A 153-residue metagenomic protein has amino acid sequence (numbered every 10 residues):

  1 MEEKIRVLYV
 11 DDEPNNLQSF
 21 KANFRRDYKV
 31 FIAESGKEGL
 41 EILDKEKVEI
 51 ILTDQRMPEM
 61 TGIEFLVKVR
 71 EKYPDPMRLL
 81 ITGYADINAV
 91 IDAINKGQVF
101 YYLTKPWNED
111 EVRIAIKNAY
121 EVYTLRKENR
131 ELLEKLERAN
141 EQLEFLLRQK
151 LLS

Functional and structural regions predicted by a protein language model:
E2-N15, F20-K21, I51-L52: Conserved acidic segment of CheY-like receiver
I32-E41, G62: Helix N-cap/capping motif at the beta->alpha junctions
D44-E46, V69-D75, K96-G97: Conserved phosphotransfer cores of two-component systems
M57: Receiver (REC) domain active-site loop signature in two-component systems and cognate sites in sensor histidine kinases
E64, A85-Y102: Alpha4 helix (beta4-alpha4-beta5 surface) of REC/receiver domains from two-component response regulators
N88, W107-I116, Y120: C-terminal output helix
K127-S153: C-terminal output/effector regions of signal-responsive regulators
